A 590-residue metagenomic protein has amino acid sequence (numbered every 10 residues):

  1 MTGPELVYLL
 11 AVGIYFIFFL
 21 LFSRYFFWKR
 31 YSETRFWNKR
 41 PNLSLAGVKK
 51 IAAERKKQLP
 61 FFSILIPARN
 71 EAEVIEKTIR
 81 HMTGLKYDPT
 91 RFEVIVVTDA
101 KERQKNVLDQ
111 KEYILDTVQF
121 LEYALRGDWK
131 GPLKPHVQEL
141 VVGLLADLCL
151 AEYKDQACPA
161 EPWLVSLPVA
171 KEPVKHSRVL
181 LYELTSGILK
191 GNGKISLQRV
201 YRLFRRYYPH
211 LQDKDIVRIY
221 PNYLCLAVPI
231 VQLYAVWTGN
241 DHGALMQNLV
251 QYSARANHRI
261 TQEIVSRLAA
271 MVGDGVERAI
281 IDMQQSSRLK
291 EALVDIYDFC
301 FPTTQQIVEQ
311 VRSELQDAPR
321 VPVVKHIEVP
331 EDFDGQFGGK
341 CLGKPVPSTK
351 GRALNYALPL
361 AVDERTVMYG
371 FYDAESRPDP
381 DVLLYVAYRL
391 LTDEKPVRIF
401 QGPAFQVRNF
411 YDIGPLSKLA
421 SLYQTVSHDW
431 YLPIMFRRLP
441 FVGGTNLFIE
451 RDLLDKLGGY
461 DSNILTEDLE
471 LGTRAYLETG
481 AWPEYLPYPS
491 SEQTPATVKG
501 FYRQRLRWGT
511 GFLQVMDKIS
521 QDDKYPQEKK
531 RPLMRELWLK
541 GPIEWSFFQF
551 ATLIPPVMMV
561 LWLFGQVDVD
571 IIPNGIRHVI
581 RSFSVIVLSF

Functional and structural regions predicted by a protein language model:
M1-E5, R35, R437-R438, A496-F590: Basic/Trp-rich segment in TM-proximal cytosolic loops or flexible interdomain/linker regions
M1-K56, Y123-G127, H136-D282, V587-F590: N-terminal membrane-anchoring/stem segments of glycan-assembly enzymes
P60-S63, E93, E470: Cell-envelope/extracellular polymer assembly enzymes that use nucleotide-activated donors
E71-G84, Q104-Y113, T303-Q306: Short, well-formed alpha-helical segments that are part of the catalytic scaffolds of diverse glycosyltransferases
R80-R91, A100-R103, D116, F120 (+1 more regions): Short, acidic, metal-binding catalytic loop of nucleotide-sugar glycosyltransferases
Q316-D363, P380-L465, Y476, V498 (+2 more regions): Long helical/loop segments within the catalytic core of UDP-sugar-dependent glycosyltransferases, especially the large
R365-R377: Short beta-strand-to-loop acidic/aromatic patch adjacent to the donor-nucleotide binding site
N463, T473-S490: Catalytic donor-sugar/metal-binding loop of nucleotide-sugar-dependent glycosyltransferases
